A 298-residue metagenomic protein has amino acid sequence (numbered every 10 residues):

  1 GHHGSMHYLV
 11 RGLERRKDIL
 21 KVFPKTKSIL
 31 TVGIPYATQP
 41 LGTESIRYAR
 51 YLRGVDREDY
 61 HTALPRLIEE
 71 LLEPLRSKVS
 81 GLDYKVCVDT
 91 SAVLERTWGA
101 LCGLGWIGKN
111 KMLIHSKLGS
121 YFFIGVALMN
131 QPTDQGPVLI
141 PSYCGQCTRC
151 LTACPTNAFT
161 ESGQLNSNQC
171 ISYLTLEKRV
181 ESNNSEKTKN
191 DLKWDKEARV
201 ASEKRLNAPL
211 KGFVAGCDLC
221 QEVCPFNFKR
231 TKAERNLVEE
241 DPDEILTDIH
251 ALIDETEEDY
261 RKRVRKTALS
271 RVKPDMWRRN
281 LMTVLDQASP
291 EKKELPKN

Functional and structural regions predicted by a protein language model:
G1-Y143, K193, S202: Auxiliary alpha/beta "docking" domains used to position bulky ligands
P132-P141, C154-F159, A201-G212: Short, intrinsically disordered, charge-biased short linear motifs at domain edges
R149-S172, K178-S182, K189-D191, P209-A215 (+1 more regions): Iron-sulfur cluster-binding cysteine motifs and their immediate structural context in ferredoxin-like electron-transfer
I171, A233-L252: Gly/Gly-Pro-rich "capping" loops immediately C-terminal to redox-active cysteine motifs in periplasmic/lumenal
L174, K178-A215, L246-S270: Short Fe-S-cluster ligation motifs
F228, L285-K293: Alpha-helix capping and inter-helical loop/turn segments
R261-K262, E291-N298: Amphipathic alpha-helical scaffolding segments comprising HEAT/armadillo-like alpha-solenoid repeats
K262-R265, S270-A288: Long, compositionally biased charged/polar accessory segments in the mid-to-C-terminal portions of proteins
